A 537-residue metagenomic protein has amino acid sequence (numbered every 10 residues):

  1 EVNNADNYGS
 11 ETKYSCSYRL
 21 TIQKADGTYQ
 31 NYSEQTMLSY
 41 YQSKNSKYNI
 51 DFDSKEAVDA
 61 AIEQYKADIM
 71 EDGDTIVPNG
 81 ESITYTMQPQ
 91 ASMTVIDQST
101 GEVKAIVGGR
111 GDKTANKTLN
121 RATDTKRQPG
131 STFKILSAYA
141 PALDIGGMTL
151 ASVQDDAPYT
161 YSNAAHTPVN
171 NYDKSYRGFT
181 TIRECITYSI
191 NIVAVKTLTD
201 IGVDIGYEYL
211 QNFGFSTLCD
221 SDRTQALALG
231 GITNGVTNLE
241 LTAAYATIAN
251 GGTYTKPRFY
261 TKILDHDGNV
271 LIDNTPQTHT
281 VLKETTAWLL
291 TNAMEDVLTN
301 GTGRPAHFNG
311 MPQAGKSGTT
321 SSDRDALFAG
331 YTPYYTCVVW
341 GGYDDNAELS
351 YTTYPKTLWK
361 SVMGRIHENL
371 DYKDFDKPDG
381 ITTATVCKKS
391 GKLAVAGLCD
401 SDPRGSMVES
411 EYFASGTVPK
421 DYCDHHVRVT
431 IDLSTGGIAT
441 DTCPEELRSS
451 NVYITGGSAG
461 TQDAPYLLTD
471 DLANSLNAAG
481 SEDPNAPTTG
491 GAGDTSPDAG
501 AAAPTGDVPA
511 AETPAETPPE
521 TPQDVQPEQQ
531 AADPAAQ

Functional and structural regions predicted by a protein language model:
E1-R127, S131-T132, T149-S152, L210 (+1 more regions): Periplasmic/cell-envelope proteins involved in peptidoglycan metabolism and beta-lactam response
S17-Y29, M37-N49, K55-Q64, S162-P168 (+2 more regions): Soluble, non-transmembrane domains of envelope/secretory-pathway proteins that act on or interact with carbohydrate
G80-I83, Q90, N120-P129, P168-S175 (+5 more regions): Second-shell loop/turn segments in exported
P89-S131, A140, A249, T255 (+1 more regions): Active-site beta-strand/loop architecture of penicillin-binding DD-peptidases
S92-I96, V103-I106, S152-V153, E184 (+8 more regions): Structural recognition of the beta-strand scaffold that forms the well-ordered cores of secreted hydrolase catalytic
G147-G206, Y254, H266-D296: Conserved catalytic neighborhood of penicillin-recognizing serine enzymes
M148-D156, C219, Y254-F259, T299-H307 (+3 more regions): Acidic/polar loop patches that form or flank catalytic/metal-binding clefts of enzymes that bind anionic ligands
S216-L271, T275, V281, A293 (+2 more regions): Active-site-proximal helix/loop microenvironment of the serine DD-peptidase/beta-lactamase transpeptidase fold
